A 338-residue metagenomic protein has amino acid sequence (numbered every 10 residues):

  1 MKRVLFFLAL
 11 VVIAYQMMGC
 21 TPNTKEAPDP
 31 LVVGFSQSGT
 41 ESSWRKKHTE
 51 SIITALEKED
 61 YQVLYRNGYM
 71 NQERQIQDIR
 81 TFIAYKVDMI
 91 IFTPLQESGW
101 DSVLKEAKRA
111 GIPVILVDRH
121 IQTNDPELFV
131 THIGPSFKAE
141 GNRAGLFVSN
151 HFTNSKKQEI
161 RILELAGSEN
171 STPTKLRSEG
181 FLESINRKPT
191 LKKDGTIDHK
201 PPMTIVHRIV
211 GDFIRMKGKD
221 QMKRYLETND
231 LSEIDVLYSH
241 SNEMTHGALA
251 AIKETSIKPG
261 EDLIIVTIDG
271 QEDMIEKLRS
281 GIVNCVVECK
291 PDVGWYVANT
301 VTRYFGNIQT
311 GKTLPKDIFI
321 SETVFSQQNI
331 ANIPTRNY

Functional and structural regions predicted by a protein language model:
M1-V32, K105-A110, N332-P334: Short, low-complexity disordered leader/linker segments with a strong preference for bacterial N-terminal type II
A27, V33, Q75, H132-I160 (+4 more regions): Hydrophobic alpha-helical segments within soluble ligand-binding/sensing domains
D29, L165-E169, P173, I185-K188 (+2 more regions): Hinge/cleft segment of the Venus flytrap/periplasmic-binding protein
V32-S51, A55-L56, L64-Q77, T81 (+5 more regions): Extracytoplasmic "Venus flytrap"
G34-F35, K86-P94, P113-V117, E164 (+3 more regions): Periplasmic-binding protein-like
W44-E59, E140-A144, T172-P201, K217 (+3 more regions): Short, solvent-exposed amphipathic alpha-helices that sit in or adjacent to ligand/effector-binding or catalytic
F92-K108, F181, T204-I275: Hydrophobic alpha-helical
V103-A139, N150, R161, L165-G167 (+1 more regions): Flexible loop/hinge segments that line or gate small-molecule binding clefts
